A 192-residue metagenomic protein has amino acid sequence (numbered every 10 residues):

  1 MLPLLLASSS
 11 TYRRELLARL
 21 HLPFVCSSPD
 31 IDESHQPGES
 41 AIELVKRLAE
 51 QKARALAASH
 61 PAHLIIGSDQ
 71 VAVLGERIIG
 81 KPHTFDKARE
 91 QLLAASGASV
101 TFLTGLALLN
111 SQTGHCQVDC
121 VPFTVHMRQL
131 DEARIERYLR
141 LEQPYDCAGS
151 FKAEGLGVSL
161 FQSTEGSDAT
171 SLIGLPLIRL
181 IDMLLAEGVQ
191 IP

Functional and structural regions predicted by a protein language model:
L2-L22: N-terminal beta1-alpha1 ligand-phosphate binding loop
L2-L5, A41-P192: Anionic-ligand binding patches
S9, P29, S111: Cofactor-binding loop segments of dinucleotide-utilizing enzymes, especially the Rossmann-like FAD- and NAD(P)+-binding
R13, E33-H35, H115: Flexible, glycine-rich phosphate/dinucleotide-binding loops and adjacent beta-alpha linkers at cofactor/substrate
E15-R19, Q36, A58-S59: Short loop/helix-cap segments at secondary-structure boundaries that form the rim of catalytic
P23-V25, Q190: Residue-level detector of anion-binding/catalytic polar loops
V25-E33: A short beta-strand-loop structural module common to alpha/beta enzyme folds
D32-E39, L172: Amphipathic alpha-helical linker/stalk segments
